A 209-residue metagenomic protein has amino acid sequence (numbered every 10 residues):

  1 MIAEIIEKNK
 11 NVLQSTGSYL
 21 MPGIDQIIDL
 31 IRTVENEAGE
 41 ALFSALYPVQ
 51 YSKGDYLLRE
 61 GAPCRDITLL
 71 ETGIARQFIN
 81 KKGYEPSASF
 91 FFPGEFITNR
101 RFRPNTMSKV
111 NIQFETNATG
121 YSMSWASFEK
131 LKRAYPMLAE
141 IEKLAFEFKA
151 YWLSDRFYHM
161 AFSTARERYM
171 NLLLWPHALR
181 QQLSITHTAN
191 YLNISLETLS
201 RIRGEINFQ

Functional and structural regions predicted by a protein language model:
I2-Y47, F102: Cyclic nucleotide-binding regulatory module and flanking cytosolic helices
I28, S44, E60-R65, R76: N-terminal functional module of multi-domain proteins
Y47, I74-I79, F96, T119-G120: Short beta-strand segments in beta-sandwich/barrel cores
Y47-A62, G83, F91-E95: Conserved short histidine dyad/triad with adjacent acidic residue
R65-R76, P93-G94: Glycine- and acidic-residue-biased ligand/ion/polar-headgroup-sensing regions
P86-L144: Cyclic-nucleotide recognition modules
K149-A161: Short, Lys/Arg-enriched N-terminal segment that forms or immediately precedes the first helix of a structured domain
S163-Q209: Phosphate-/nucleic-acid-contacting segments
